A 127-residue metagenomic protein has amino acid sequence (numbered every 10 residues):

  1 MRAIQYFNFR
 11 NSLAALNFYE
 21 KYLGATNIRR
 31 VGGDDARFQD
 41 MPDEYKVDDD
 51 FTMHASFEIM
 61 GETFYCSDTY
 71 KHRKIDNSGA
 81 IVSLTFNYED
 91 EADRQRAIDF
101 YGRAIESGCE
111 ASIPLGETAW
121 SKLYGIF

Functional and structural regions predicted by a protein language model:
M1-A3, G61-E62: Short, well-ordered coil/turn segments that N-cap beta-strands
R2-A3, D40-M41, N87-Y88: Short, contiguous strand/loop micro-motifs
R2-I4, N77-S83: Short, solvent-exposed beta-strand edge segments and adjacent coil->beta transition regions
F7, R29-R30, E58, Y65-D68 (+2 more regions): Vicinal oxygen chelate
F7-G61: Core segments of cupin and vicinal oxygen chelate
T52-H54, G79, K122: Short hydrophobic/aromatic beta-strand or adjacent loop that forms the aromatic wall/cage of a ligand/substrate-binding
